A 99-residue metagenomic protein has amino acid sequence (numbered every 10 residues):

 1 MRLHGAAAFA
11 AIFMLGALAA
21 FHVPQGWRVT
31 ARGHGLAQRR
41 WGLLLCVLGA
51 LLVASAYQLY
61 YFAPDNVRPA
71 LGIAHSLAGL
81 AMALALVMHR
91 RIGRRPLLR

Functional and structural regions predicted by a protein language model:
M1-R99: Membrane-embedded alpha-helical bundles that constitute the cytochrome b-like, heme-associated redox core of multi-pass
